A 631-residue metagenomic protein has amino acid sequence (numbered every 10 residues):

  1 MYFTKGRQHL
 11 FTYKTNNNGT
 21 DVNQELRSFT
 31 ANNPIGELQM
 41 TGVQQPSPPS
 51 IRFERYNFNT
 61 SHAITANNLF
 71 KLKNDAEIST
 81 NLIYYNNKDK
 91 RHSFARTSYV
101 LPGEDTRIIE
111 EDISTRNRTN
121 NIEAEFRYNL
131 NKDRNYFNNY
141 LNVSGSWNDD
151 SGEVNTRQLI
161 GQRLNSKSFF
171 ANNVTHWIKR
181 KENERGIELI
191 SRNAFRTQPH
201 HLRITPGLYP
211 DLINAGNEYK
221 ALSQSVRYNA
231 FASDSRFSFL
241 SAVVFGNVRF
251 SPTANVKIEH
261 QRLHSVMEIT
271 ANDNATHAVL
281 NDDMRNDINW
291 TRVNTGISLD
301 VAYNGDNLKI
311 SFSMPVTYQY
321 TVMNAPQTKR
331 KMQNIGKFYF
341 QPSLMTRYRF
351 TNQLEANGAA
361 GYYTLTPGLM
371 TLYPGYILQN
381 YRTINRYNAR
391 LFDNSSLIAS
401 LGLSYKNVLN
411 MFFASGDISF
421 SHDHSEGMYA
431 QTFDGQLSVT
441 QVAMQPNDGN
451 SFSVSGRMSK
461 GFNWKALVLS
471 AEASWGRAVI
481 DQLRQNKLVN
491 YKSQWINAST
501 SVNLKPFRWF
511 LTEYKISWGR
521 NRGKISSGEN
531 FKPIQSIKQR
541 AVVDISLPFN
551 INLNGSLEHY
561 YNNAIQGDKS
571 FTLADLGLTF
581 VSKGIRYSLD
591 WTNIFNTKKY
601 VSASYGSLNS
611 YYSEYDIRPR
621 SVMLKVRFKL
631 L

Functional and structural regions predicted by a protein language model:
M1-D149, Q162-H201, S238-P252, A302 (+14 more regions): Membrane-proximal, glycine/serine-rich, low-complexity loop/turn segments characteristic of large bacterial
M1-T4, T317-Y320, A360, Y387-L391 (+5 more regions): Transmembrane beta-strand segments that form the barrel wall of outer-membrane beta-barrel proteins
F11-N17, R91-R107, D149-Q158, H200-P210 (+13 more regions): Outer-membrane beta-barrel translocator domains and adjoining extracellular loop/strand segments of Gram-negative
Y56-F58, S114-R118, L159-F169, S225-F231 (+9 more regions): Replace "Gram-negative outer membrane beta-barrel proteins" with "bacterial and organellar outer membrane beta-barrel
K73-N87, N117-E153, I160-N324, R349 (+3 more regions): Face-selective signature of the C-terminal outer-membrane beta-barrel domain
Q341-S343: N-terminal "first-domain core" detector
L391-I398, S419-Q431, Q436-M458: Signature for the C-terminal beta-barrel architecture of outer-membrane proteins
N497-R520, S526-L631: Conserved C-terminal beta-signal and adjacent last beta-strands/turns of outer-membrane beta-barrel proteins
